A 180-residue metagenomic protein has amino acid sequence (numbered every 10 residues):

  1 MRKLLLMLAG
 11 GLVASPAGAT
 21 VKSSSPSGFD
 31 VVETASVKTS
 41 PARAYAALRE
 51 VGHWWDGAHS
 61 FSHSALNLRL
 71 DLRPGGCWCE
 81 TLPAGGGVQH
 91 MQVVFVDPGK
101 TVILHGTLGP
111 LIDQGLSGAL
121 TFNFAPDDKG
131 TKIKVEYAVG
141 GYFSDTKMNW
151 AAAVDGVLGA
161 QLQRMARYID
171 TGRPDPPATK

Functional and structural regions predicted by a protein language model:
M1-L4: Positively charged n-region of N-terminal signal peptides that target proteins for export
M7-S15: Bacterial N-terminal signal peptides
A17-R69: Hydrophobic ligand-binding cavity/cleft-lining segments
E33-A35, L68, Q89-F95, G118-P126: Hydrophobic/aromatic beta-strand elements that line small-molecule binding cavities or substrate pockets in beta-rich
K38-R43, V94-T101, N123-K132: A short, structured loop/turn motif at beta-sheet edges
H53, H63-L108, T171: Glycine-rich portal/gate segments that line the openings of hydrophobic small-molecule binding cavities
G109-G156: Beta-strand/loop substructures that line and gate deep hydrophobic ligand-binding cavities in soluble
R167-K180: Short, highly charged C-terminal tails/helix-capping segments
